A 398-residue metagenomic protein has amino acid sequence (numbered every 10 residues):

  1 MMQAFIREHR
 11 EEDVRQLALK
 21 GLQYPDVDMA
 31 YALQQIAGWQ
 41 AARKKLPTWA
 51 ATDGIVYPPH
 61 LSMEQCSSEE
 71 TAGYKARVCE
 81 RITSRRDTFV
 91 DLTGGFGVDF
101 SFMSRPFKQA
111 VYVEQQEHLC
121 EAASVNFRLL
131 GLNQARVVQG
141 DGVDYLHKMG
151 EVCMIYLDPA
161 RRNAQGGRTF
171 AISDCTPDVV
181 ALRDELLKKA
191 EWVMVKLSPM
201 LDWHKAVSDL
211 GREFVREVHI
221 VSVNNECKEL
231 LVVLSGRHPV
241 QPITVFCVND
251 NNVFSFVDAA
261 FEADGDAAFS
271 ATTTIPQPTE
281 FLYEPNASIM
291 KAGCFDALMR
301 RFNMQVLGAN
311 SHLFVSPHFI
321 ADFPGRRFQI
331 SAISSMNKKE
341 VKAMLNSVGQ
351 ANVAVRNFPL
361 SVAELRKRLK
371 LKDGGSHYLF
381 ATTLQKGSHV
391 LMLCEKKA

Functional and structural regions predicted by a protein language model:
M1-A398: SAM-dependent transferase fold signal centered on methyltransferase-like domains, encompassing both Class I
